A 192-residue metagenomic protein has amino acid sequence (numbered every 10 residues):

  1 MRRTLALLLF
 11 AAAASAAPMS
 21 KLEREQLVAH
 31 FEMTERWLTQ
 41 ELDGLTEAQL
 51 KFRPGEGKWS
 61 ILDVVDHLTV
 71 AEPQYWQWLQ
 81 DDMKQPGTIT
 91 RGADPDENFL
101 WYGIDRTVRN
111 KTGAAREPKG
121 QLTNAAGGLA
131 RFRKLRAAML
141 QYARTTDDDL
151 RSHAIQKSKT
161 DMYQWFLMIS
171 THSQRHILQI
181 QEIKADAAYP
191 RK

Functional and structural regions predicted by a protein language model:
M1-T4: Positively charged n-region of N-terminal signal peptides that target proteins for export
A6-A17: Hydrophobic h-region of N-terminal signal peptides that target proteins for export in Gram-negative bacteria
A16-Q26, Q77-K134, K157, D186-K192: Short, helix-capping/interhelical loops that line the mouth of catalytic, cofactor-, or ligand-binding pockets
P18-Q40: Short N-terminal segments immediately surrounding and downstream of signal-peptide cleavage
K21-V28, Q49-G55, S60-D66, P118-L129 (+1 more regions): Second-shell loop/turn segments in exported
F31-T34, A71, F132-L135, I169-H172: Hydrophobic/aromatic residues within well-ordered alpha-helical segments
F52-W101, Q141, T145-K192: Short, contiguous alpha-helical
K134-Y142: Amphipathic alpha-helical packing segments from all-alpha helical-bundle domains
